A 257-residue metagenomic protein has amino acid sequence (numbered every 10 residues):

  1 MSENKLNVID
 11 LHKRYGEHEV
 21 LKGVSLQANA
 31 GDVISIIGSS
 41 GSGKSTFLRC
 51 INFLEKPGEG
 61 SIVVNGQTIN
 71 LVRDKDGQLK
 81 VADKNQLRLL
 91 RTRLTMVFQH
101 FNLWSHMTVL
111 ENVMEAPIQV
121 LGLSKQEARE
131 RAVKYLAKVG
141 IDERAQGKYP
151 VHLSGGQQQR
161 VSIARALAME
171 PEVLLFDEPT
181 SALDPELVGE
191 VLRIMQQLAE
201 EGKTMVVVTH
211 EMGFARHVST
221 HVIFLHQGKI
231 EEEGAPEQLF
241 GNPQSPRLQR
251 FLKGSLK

Functional and structural regions predicted by a protein language model:
Q67-V72, D76-V81, K125-R144: Conserved ABC ATPase "signature" region
Y149-L153, Q157: Conserved ABC ATPase signature
E170: Conserved catalytic motifs of ABC-family nucleotide-binding domains
L174-D177: Catalytic Walker B motif of ABC-type/P-loop ATPase nucleotide-binding domains
E233-G234: ABC ATPase "signature
